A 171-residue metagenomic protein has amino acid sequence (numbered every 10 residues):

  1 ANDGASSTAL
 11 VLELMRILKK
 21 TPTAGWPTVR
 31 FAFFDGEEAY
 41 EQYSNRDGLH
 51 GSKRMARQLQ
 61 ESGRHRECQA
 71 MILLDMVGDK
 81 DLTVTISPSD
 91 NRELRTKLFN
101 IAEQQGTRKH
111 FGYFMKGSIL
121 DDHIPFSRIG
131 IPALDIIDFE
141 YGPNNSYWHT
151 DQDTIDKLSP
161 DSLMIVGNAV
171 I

Functional and structural regions predicted by a protein language model:
A1-K97, I101, K109, M115-S118: Acidic/histidine-rich catalytic neighborhood of metal-dependent amide-processing enzymes
A70, V77-I171: Active-site-adjacent substrate-binding region of metalloamidase/peptidase-like peptide-processing proteins
